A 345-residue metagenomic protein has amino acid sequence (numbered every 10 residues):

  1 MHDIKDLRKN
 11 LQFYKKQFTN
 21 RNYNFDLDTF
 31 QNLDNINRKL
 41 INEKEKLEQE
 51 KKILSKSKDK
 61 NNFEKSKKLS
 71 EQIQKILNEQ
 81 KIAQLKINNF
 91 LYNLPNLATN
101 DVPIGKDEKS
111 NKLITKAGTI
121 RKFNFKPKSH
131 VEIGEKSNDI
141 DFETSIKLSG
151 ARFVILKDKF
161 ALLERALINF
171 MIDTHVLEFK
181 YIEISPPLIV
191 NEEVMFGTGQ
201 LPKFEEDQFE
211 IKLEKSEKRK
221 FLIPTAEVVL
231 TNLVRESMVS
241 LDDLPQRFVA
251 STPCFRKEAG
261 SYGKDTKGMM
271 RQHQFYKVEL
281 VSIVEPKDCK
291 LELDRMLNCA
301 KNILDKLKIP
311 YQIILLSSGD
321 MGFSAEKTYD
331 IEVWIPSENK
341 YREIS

Functional and structural regions predicted by a protein language model:
M1-R121, E135, D139: N-terminal alpha-helical targeting/anchoring segments
K39, K116-S345: TRNA-recognition modules of translation machinery and tRNA-sensing kinases, especially anticodon-binding
